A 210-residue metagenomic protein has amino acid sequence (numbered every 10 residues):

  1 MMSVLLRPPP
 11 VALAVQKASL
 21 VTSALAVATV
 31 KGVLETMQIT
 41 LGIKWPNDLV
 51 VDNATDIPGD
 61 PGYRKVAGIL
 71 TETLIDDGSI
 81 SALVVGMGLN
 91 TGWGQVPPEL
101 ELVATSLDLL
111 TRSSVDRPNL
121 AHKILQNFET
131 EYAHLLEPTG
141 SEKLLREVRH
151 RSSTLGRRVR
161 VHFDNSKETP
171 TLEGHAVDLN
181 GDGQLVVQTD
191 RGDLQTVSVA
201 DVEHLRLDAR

Functional and structural regions predicted by a protein language model:
M1-I80, L110-Q126, T130-T139: Contiguous, small/hydrophobic- and glycine-enriched helical/loop subdomains that border and often "cap" functional
M2-V4, I43, T71, V85-L89 (+2 more regions): Preference for bulky hydrophobic residues occupying beta-strand positions in well-ordered beta-sheet regions
P9-V11, T91-G94, Q184: Short, acidic Gly/Pro/Ser/Thr-rich loop/turn segments
K44-W45, P61-R64, Q95, L102-T105 (+2 more regions): Residue-level signal for pocket-adjacent positions within structured domains
P46, Y63-G68, L145, G156-R158 (+1 more regions): Conserved beta-strand residues within beta-sheet cores
G78-D108: Short, acidic (Asp/Glu-rich) active-site segment that either coordinates a divalent metal cofactor
L110-T169, L207-R210: Conserved, helical-rich catalytic subdomain that frames metal- and/or nucleotide-binding sites in enzyme alpha/beta
L155-R210: Conserved RNA-binding domains used in RNP assembly and mRNA/RNA metabolism
